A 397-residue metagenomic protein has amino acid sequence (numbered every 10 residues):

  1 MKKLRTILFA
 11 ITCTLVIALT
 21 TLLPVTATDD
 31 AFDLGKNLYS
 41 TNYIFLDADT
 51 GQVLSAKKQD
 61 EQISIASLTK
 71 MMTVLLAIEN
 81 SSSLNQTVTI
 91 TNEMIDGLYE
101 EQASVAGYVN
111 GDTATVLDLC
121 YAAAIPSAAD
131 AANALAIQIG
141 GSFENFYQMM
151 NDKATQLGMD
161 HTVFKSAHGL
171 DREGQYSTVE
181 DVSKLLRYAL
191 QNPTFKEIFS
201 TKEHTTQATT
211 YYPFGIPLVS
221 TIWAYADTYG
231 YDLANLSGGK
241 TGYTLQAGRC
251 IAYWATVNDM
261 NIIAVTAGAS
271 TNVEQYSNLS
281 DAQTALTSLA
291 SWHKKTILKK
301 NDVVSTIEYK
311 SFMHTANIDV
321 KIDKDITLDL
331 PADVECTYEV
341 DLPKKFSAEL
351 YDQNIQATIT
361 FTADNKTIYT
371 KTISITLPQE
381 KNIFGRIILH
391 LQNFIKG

Functional and structural regions predicted by a protein language model:
M1-L4, A56: Short, Lys/Arg-rich N-terminal segment immediately upstream of the first membrane anchor
K2, V16-L19, I65, T69 (+6 more regions): Residues at the start of alpha-helices and the adjacent loop-to-helix junctions
K3-A27: Sec-dependent N-terminal signal peptides of Gram-positive bacterial secreted proteins and lipoproteins
K3-L4, I65, D112, V116 (+2 more regions): Structural motif marking the loop-to-transmembrane transition
V25-E180, K184-P193: Active-site-adjacent loops and short helices of periplasmic peptidoglycan-processing enzymes
M159-D160, G174-Y176, E180-D181, L186-G397: Domain-terminus/edge residues, biased toward the C-terminal soluble/receptor-binding domains of extracytoplasmic
